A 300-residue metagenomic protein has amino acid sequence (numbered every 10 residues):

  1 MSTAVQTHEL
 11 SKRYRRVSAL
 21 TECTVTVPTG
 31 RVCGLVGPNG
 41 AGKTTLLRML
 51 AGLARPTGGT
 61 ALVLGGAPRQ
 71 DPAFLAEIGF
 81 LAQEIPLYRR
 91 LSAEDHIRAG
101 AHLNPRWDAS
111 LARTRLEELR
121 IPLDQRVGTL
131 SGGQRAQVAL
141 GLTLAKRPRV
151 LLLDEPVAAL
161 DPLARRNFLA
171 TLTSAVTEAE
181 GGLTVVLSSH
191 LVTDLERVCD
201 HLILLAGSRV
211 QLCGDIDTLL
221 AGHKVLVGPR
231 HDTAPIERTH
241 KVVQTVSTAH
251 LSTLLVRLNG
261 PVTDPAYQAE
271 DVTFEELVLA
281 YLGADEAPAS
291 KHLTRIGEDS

Functional and structural regions predicted by a protein language model:
V5, L20-E22: Conserved structural motif at the start of ABC-family nucleotide-binding domains
V36-P38: The feature captures the beta-strand-to-loop junction immediately N-terminal to the Walker
A51: Helix-to-loop junction immediately C-terminal to a conserved catalytic motif
G58-F74: Conserved ABC transporter NBD signature motif
Q83-V138: ABC-family P-loop ATPase nucleotide-binding domains
L151-E155, L160: Catalytic Walker B motif of ABC-type/P-loop ATPase nucleotide-binding domains
N167-V256: ABC transporter nucleotide-binding domain
